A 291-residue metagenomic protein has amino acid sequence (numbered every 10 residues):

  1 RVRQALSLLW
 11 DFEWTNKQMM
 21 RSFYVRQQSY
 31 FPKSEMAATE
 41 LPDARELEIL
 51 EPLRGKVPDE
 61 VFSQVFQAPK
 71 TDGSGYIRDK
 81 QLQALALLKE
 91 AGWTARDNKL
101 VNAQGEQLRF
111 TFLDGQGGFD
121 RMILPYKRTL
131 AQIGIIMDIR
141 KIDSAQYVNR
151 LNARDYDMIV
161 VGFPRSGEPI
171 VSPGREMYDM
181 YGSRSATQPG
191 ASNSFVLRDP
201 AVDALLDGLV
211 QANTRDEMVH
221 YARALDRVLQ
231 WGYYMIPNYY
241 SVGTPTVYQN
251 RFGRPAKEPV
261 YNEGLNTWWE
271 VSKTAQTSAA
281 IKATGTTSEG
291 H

Functional and structural regions predicted by a protein language model:
R1-A5: Aromatic- and charge-enriched surface segment that lines or borders ligand/interaction sites
S7-Q67, Q81-L85, G117-R128, N149-H291: Detector for C-terminal structural segments
P69-T71: Low-complexity, serine/threonine/proline-enriched polar segments
Q81-T111: Immediate post-signal peptide segment of exported/extracytoplasmic ligand-binding proteins
T94, I136-D138, D157: Residue-level detector of anion-binding/catalytic polar loops
E106-G115, M137-R140: Short, well-ordered beta-strand elements
Y126-I136: Short alpha-helix C-terminal cap/hinge motif
I139-N149: Short helix-initiation/N-cap motifs at beta->coil->alpha
